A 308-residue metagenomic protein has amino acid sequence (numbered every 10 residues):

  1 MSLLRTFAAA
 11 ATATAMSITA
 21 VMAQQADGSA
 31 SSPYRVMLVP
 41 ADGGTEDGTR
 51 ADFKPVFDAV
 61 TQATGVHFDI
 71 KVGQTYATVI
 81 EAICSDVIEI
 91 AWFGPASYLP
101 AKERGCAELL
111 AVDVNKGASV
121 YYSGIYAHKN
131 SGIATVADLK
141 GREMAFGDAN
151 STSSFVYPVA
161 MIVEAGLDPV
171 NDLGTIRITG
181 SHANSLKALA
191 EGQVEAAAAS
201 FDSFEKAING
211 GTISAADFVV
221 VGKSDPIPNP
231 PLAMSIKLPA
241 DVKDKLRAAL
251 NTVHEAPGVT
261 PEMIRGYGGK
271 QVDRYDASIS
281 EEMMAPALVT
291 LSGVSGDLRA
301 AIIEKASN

Functional and structural regions predicted by a protein language model:
M1-A11: Bacterial N-terminal signal peptides that target proteins for export
I18-A23: Sec/Tat signal peptide C-region and signal peptidase I cleavage site
A26-L99: Extracytoplasmic small-molecule ligand-binding "clamshell" domains of the periplasmic binding protein/Venus flytrap
D27-P55, I227, M234-N308: An extracytoplasmic/periplasmic, membrane-proximal ligand-sensing/linker region
R35-A63, A96, S119-L186, V194-A196 (+2 more regions): Bilobed "Venus flytrap"/periplasmic-binding protein-like clamshell domains and structurally analogous long
H67-Q74, N171-S181, V219-G222: Short beta-strand-to-loop elements that line the ligand-binding cleft of bilobed periplasmic-binding protein-like
A77-A91, R104, A137, S181-D202: Short helices/loops that flank or line small-molecule/ion binding pockets
A101-V112, A207-V221: Ligand-binding "clamshell"
